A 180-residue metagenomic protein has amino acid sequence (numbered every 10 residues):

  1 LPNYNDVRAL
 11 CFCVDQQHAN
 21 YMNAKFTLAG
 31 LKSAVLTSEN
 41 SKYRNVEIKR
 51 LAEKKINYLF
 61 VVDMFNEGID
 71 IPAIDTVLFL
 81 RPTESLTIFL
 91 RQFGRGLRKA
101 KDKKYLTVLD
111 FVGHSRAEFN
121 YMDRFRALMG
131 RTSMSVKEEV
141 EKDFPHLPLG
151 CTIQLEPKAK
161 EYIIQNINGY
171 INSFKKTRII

Functional and structural regions predicted by a protein language model:
L1-L10: Conserved interdomain linker/interface between the two RecA-like ATPase lobes of SF2 helicase motors
L10, H18-N66: Conserved helicase ATPase core of P-loop NTP-dependent helicases/translocases
F12, F79: Active-site-adjacent beta-strand anchor residues
A29-K32, P72-T76, E84, K101-T107: Short glycine-/polar-rich loops that comprise or flank the Walker A/P-loop and associated switch/sensor motifs
L59-V77, F93-R98: SF2 helicase motor core recognition
P82-M129: Conserved segment of the helicase C-terminal RecA-like domain
Y121-I180: Long, largely alpha-helical accessory region at the distal end of helicase-like NTP-driven motors
